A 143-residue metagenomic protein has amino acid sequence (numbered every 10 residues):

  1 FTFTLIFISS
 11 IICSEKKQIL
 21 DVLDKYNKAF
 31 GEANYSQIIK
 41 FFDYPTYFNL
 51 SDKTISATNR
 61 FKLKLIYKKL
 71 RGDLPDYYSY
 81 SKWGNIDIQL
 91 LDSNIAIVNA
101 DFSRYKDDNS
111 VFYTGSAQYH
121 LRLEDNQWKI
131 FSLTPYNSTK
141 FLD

Functional and structural regions predicted by a protein language model:
T2-F41: Short, low-complexity N-terminal intrinsically disordered segments enriched in polar/charged residues
Y26, I38-I39, T46, L63 (+2 more regions): Hydrophobic pocket/interface hotspot
N27-F30, N34, F42-T46, Y67-L74 (+1 more regions): Sec/Tat-exported extracytoplasmic proteins
G31, R104-K106, L121-L123: Beta-strand elements of well-folded, non-transmembrane domains
F42, D52, A100-R104, Y119 (+1 more regions): A mature extracytoplasmic/lumenal domain signature
Y47-T58, P75-D76: A short gly/proline-enriched turn/hairpin at secondary-structure junctions
F61-D108: Surface-exposed, charged secondary-structure patches
T114-D143: Short beta-strand edge/turn micro-motifs at domain boundaries
